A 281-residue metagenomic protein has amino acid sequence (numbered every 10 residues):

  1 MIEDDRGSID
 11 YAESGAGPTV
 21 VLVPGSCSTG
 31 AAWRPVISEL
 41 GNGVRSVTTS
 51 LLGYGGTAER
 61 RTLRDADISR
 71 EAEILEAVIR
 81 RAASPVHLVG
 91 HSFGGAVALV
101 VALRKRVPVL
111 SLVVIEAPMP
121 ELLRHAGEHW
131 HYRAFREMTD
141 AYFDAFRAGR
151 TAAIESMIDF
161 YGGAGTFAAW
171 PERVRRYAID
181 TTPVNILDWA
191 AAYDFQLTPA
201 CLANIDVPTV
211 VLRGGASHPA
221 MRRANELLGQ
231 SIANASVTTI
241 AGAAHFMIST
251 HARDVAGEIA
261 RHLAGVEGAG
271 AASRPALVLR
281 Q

Functional and structural regions predicted by a protein language model:
R6-R61, S84: Conserved HGGG/HGGXW glycine-rich cap/lid loop of the alpha/beta-hydrolase fold
S38, V47-V89, F93, G257: Active-site loop/oxyanion-hole signature of alpha/beta-hydrolase fold enzymes
S50-G55, P118, A243-A244: Short beta-to-alpha linker loops that shape the active-site pocket of alpha/beta-hydrolase fold enzymes
P85-L123: Conserved hydrolase catalytic core segment
P118-R147: A catalytic-pocket lid/entrance helix-loop region that shapes and gates access to the active site across common
R147-V184: Conserved alpha/beta-hydrolase catalytic His-Asp/Glu region
V174-Q230, T239: Conserved serine/cysteine hydrolase catalytic core
I240-A256: Catalytic histidine-centered segment of alpha/beta-hydrolase-like enzymes
